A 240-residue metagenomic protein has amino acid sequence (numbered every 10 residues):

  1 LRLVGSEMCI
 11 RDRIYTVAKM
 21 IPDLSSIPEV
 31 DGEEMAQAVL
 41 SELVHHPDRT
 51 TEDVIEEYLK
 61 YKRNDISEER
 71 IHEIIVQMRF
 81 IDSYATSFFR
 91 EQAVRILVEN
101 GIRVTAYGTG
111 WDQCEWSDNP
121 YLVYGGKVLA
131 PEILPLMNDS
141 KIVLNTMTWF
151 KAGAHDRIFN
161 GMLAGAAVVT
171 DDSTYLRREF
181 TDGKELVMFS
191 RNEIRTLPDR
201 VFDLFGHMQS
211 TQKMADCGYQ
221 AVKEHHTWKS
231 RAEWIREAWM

Functional and structural regions predicted by a protein language model:
L1-I10: Single conserved hydrophobic/aromatic residue that forms the stacking wall/gate of nucleotide- or nucleobase-binding
L3-V4, Q92, D156, K213: Generic structural microfeature
V4-G5, N100, A164, D182: Short, structured coil segments at secondary-structure junctions
I10, A93, N160-L163: Hydrophobic side chains within alpha-helical segments
R13-F88, I96, N100-Y107: Extended, charge-rich helix/loop segments that form flexible, surface "patches" used to engage negatively charged
Y15, Y84, T105-M240: Catalytic binding pocket for nucleotide-activated donors in carbohydrate/polymer assembly enzymes
F88-E99, L136-D139, W234: Amphipathic alpha-helical segments that form well-ordered structural scaffolds and often line/cohere around active
